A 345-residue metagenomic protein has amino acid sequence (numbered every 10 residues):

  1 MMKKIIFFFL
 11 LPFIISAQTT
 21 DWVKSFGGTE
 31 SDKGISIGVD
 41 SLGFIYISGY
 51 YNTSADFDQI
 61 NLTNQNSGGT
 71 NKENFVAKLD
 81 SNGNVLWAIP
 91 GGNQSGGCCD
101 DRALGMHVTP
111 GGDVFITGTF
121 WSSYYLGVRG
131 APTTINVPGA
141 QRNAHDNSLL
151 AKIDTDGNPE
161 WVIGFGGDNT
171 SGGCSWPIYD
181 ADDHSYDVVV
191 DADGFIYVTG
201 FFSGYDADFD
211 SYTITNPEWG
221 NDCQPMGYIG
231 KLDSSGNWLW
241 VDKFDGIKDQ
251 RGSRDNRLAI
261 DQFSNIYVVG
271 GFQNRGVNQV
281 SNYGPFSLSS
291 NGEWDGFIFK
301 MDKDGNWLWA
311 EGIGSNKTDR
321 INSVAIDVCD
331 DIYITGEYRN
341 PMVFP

Functional and structural regions predicted by a protein language model:
M1-W22: Bacterial Sec-dependent N-terminal signal peptides
A17-P345: A sequence-level/structural motif corresponding to short, flexible coil/turn segments enriched in small polar residues
